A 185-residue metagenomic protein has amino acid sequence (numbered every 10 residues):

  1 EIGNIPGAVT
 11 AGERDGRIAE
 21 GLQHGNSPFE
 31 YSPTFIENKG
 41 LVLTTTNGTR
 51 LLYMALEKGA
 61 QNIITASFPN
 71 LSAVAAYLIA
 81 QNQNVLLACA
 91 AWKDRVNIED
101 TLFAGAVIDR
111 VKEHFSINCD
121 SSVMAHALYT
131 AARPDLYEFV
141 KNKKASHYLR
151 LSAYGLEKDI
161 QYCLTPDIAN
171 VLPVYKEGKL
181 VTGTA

Functional and structural regions predicted by a protein language model:
E1-F35: Class I S-adenosyl-L-methionine
T10, N84-C89: Short hydrophobic beta-strand segments
E13-I18, G48, S67-L71: Short, acidic/turn-prone active-site loops that include or flank metal/cofactor- and phosphate-binding residues
Q23-T46, R50, M54-N62, I98-A185: Long, charged alpha-helical interface segments
L43-N47, T65-F68, L87-A91: Short, structured patches in soluble enzyme cores that scaffold and shape functional sites
R50-A55, S72-L78: Internal active-site segments that recognize and position negatively charged phosphoryl groups and nucleotide moieties
Y77-V85: Glycine-rich phosphate/diphosphate-binding loops that line cofactor/substrate pockets in enzymes
A90-D100: Phosphate/ribose-phosphate-bearing ligand recognition and processing surfaces, centered on ADP-ribose/NAD(+/P+) systems
